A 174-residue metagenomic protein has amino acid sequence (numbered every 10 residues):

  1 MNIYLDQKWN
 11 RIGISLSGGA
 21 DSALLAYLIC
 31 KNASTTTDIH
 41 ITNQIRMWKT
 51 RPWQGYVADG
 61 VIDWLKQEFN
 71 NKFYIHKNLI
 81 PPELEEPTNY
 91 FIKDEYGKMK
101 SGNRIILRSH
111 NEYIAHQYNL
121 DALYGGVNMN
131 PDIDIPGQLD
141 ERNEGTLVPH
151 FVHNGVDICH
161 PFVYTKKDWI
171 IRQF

Functional and structural regions predicted by a protein language model:
M1-F174: Nucleotide-activated chemistry modules centered on ATP-dependent adenylation/adenylyltransferase
